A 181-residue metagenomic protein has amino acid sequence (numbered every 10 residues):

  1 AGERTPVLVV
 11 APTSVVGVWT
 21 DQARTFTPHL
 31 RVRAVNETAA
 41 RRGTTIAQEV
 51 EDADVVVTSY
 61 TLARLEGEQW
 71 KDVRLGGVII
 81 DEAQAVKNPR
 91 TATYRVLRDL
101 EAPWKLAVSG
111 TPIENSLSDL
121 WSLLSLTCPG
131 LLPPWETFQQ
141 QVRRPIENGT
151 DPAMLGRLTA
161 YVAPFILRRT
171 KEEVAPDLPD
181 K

Functional and structural regions predicted by a protein language model:
A1-T150, T159-D180: ASCE P-loop NTPase motor core, strongest for the SF2 helicase catalytic module
A153: All-alpha amphipathic helical-bundle segments outside canonical DNA-binding/catalytic cores that form hydrophobic
